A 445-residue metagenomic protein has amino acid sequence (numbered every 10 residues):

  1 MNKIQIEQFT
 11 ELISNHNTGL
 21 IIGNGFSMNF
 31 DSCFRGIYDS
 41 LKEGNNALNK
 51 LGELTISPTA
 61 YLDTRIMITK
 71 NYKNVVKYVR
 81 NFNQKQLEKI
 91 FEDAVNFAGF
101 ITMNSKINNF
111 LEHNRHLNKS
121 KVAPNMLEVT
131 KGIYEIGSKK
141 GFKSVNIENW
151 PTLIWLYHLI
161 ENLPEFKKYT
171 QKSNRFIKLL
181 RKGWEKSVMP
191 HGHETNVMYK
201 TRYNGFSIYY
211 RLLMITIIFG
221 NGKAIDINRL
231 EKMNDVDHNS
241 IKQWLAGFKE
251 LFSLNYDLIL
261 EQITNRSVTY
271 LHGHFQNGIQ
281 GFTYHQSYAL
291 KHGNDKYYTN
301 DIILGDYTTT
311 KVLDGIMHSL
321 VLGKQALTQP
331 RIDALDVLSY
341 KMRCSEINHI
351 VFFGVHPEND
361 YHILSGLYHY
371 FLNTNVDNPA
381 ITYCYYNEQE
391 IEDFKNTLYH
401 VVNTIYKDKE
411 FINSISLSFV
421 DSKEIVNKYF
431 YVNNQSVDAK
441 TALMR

Functional and structural regions predicted by a protein language model:
M1-N81, K85-L87, L338-R445: SIR2/sirtuin-family catalytic core signature
M1-Q8, K249, L322-V337: A short, flexible low-complexity segment enriched in Lys/Arg and Gly/Pro that occurs in N-terminal basic tails
S57-Q325, Q329: Extended, H/D-rich, highly charged conserved domains that either
L251-L254, L258, R266, V337 (+2 more regions): Short, well-structured alpha-helical interface segments that form or flank functional binding sites
